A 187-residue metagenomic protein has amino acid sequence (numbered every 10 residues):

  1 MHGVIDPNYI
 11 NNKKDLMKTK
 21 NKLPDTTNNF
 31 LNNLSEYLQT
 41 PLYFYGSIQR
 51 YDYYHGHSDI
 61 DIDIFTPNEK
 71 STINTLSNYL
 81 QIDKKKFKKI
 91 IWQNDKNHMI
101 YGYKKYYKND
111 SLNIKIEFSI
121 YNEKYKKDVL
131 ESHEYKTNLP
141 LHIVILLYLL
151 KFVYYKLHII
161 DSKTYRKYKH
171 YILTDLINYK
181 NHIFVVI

Functional and structural regions predicted by a protein language model:
M1-L38, Q49-H57, T66-I187: Catalytic core of pol beta-like nucleotidyltransferases
Y45-S47: Glycine-rich beta-strand-to-loop/alpha-helix junction loops that act as flexible
D59-D61: Acidic Asp/Glu-based divalent-cation binding sites
